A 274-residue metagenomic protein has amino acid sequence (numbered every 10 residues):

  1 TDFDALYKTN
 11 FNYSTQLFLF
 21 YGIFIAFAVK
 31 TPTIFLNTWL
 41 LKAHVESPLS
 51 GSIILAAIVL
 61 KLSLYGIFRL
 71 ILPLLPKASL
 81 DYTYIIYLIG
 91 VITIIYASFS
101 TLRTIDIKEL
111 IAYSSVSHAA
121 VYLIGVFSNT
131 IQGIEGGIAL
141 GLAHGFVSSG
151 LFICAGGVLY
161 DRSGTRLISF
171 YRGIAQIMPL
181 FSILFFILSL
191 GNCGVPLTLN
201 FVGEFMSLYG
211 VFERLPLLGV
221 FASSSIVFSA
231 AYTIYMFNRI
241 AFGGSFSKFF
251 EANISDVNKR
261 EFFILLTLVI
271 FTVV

Functional and structural regions predicted by a protein language model:
T1-F11, L102-S114, H118-R166: Alpha-helical multi-pass transmembrane bundles of energy-transducing inner-membrane proteins
T1-N37, I67, I71-I85, G133 (+4 more regions): Juxtamembrane/interfacial segments at transmembrane-helix boundaries in multi-pass membrane proteins
T31-H44, I95-L110, G157: C-terminal ends of transmembrane helices
H44, I124-N129, E204-G219: Interfacial segments of multi-pass membrane proteins
S50-Y65, S115-V126, S149, M178-F185: Small-residue-rich segments of transmembrane alpha-helices in multi-pass membrane proteins, especially helix faces
A57, Y87-G90, I111-S115, L140-G141 (+2 more regions): Residue-level recognition of transmembrane alpha-helices in multi-pass small-molecule transporters/permeases
S148-F152, E213, V220-N253: Predominantly late transmembrane helices and immediately cytosolic-facing juxtamembrane segments
M178, I234-V274: Cytoplasmic/organellar membrane-interface segments at the starts of transmembrane helices in multi-pass inner-membrane
